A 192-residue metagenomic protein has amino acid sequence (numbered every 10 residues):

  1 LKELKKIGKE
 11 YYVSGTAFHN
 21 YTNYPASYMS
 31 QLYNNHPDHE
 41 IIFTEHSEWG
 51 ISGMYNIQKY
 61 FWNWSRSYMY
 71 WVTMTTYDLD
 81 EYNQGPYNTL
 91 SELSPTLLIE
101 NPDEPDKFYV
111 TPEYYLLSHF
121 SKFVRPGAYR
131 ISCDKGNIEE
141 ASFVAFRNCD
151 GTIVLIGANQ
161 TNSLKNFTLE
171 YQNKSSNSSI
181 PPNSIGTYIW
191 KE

Functional and structural regions predicted by a protein language model:
L1-E192: Substrate-binding and catalytic surfaces of secreted/luminal carbohydrate-active proteins
